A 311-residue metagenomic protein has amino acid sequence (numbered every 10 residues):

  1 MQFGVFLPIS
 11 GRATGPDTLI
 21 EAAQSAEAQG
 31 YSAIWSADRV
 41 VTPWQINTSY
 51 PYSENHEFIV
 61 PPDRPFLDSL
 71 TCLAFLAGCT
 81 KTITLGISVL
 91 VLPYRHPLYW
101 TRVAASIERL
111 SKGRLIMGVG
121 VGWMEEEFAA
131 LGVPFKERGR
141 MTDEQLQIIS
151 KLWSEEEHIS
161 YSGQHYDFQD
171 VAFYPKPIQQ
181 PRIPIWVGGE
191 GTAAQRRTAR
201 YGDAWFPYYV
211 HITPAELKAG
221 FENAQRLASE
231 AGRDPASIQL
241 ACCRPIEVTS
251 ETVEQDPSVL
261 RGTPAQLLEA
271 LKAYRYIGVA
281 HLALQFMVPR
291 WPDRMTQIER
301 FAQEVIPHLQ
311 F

Functional and structural regions predicted by a protein language model:
M1-F311: Active-site-adjacent structural elements that line small-molecule/cofactor binding pockets in enzymes
